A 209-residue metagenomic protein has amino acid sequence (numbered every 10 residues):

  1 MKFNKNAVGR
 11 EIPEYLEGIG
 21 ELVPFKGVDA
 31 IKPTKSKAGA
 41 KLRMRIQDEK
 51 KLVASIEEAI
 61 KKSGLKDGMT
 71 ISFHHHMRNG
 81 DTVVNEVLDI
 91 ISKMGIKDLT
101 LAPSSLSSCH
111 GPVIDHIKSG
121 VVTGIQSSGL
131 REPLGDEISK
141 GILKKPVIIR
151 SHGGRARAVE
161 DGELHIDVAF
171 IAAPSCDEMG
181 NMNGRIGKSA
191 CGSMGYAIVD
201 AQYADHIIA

Functional and structural regions predicted by a protein language model:
M1-A209: Conserved alpha/beta enzyme-core scaffold
